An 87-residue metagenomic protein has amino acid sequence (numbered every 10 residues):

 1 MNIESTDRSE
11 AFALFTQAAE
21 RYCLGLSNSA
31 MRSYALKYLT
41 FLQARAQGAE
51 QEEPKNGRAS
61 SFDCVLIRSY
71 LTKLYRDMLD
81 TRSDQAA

Functional and structural regions predicted by a protein language model:
M1-T6, D80-A87: Short intrinsically disordered terminal tails
I3, L24, A59, K73-R76 (+1 more regions): Short linear motifs centered on Gly/Pro in flexible linkers and helix caps
I3-S29: N-terminal acidic leader/helix
D7, S69-L71: N-terminal regions of proteins, emphasizing targeting and processing segments when present
A13, L26, A44, S69 (+1 more regions): A ubiquitous, low-specificity "background" feature that marks scattered single residues across proteins without
S29-S69: Acidic, low-complexity, intrinsically disordered interaction modules
M31, A44, R76-L79, D84: Intrinsic disorder/low-complexity segments in short proteins, especially the signal peptide and propeptide regions
